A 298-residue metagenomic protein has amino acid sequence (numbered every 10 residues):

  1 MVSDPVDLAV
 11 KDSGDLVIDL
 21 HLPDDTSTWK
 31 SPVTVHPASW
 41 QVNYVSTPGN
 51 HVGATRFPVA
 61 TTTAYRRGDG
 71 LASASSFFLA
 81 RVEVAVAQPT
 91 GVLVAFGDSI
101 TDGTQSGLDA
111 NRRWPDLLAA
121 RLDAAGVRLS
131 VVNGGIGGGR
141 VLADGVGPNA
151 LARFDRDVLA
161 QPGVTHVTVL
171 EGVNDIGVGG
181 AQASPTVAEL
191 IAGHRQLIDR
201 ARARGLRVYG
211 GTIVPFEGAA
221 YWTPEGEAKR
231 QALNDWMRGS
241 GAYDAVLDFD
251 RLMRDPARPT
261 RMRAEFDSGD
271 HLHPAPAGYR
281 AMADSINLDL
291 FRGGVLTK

Functional and structural regions predicted by a protein language model:
M1-A9, D15, A72-A74, T90-A95 (+4 more regions): Conserved SGNH/GDSL esterase-like catalytic core that processes O-acyl groups on lipids and polysaccharides
M1-F96, G103-D109, F291-K298: N-terminal secretory targeting modules
F96-D98, G211, L247: Active-site flanking residues adjacent to catalytic metal/cofactor-binding acidic residues
L151, G177, V214-K298: Catalytic His-Asp segment of secreted/periplasmic serine-dependent ester chemistry enzymes
L170, G211-T212: Conserved beta-strand segments of the P-loop GTPase G domain that flank and frequently precede/overlap
H194-R202: Surface-exposed amphipathic alpha-helices with a cationic face
